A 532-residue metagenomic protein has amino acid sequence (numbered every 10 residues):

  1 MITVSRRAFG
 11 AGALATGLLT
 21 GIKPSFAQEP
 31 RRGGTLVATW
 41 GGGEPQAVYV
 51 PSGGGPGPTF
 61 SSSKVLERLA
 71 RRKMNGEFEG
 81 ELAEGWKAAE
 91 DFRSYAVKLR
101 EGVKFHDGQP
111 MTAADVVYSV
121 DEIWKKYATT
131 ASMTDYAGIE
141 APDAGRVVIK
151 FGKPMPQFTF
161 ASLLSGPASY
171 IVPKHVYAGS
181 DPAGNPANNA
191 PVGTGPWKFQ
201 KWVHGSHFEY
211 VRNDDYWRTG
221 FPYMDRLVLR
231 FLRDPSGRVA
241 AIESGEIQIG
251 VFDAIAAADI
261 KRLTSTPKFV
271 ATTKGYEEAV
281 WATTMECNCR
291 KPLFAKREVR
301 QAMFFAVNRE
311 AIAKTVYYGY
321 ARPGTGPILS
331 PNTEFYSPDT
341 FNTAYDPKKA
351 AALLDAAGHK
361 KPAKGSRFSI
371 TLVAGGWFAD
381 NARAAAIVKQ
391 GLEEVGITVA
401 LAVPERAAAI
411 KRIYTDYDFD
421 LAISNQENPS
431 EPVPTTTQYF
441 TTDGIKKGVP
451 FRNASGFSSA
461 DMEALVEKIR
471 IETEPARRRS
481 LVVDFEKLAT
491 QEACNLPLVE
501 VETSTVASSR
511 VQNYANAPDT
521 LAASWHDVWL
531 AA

Functional and structural regions predicted by a protein language model:
F9, L14-G17, P24-S25, F60 (+6 more regions): Detector for C-terminal structural segments
T39-E90, D121, V192-T194: N-terminal lobe/hinge region of extracytoplasmic solute-binding protein
G42-T59, L82-A83, Q109, F158-A168 (+3 more regions): A structural "hinge/loop" feature
K73-E77, S165-P222, R226, K348 (+1 more regions): Gly/Pro-rich hinge or "lid" segments in bacterial periplasmic/extracellular proteins
E84-Y127, P142, V148-K150, A241 (+1 more regions): Aromatic- and charge-enriched surface segment that lines or borders ligand/interaction sites
A131-Y177: Surface-exposed binding/hinge segments that line and control ligand-binding clefts or catalytic entry sites
G138-A141, Q200-V211, V228-K291, K314: Extracellular/periplasmic solute-recognition and catalytic clefts
W197, P323-A357, G376-A384: Structural transition elements
